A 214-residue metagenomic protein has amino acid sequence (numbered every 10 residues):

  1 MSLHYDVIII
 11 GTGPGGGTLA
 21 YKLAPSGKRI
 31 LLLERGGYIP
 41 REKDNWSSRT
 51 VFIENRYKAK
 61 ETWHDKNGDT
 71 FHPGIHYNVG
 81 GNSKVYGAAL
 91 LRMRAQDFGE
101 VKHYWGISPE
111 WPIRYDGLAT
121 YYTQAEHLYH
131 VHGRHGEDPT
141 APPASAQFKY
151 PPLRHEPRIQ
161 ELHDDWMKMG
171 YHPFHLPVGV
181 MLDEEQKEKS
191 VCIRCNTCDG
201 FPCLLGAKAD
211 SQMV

Functional and structural regions predicted by a protein language model:
M1-Q124: N-terminal glycine-rich phosphate/pyrophosphate-binding loop and immediately adjacent elements
K102-V214: Conserved redox-cofactor binding core of oxidoreductases
